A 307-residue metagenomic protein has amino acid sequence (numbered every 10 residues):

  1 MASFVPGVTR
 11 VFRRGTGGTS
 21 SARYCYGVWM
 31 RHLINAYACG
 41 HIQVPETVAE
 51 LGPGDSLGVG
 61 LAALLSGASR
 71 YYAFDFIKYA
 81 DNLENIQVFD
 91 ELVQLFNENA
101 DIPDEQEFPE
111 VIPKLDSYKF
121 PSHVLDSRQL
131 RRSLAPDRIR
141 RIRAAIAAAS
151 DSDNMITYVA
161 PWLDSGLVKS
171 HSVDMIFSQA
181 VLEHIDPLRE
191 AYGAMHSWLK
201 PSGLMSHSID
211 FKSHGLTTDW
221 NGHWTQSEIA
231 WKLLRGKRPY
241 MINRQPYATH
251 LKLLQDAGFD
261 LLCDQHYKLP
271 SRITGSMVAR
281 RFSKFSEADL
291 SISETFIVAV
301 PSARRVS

Functional and structural regions predicted by a protein language model:
Q43-D55: Conserved class I S-adenosyl-L-methionine
L65, S69-I156: Class I S-adenosyl-L-methionine-dependent methyltransferase module
N85-V88, L204-A230: Conserved class I S-adenosyl-L-methionine
A149-Y158, K252-D256, D260-S307: A C-terminal cap/extension of S-adenosyl-L-methionine-dependent methyltransferases that defines the acceptor-substrate
L163-I176: A short acidic, Gly/Pro-enriched loop at the edge of an enzyme's catalytic core that lines a small-molecule cofactor
I176-F177, S206: Hydrophobic beta-strand segment of the Class I
R189-L204: A short glycine-rich, Lys/Arg-flanked "PGG" loop and its adjoining helix->strand segment in the class I
W231-A248: Acceptor-substrate binding/catalytic loop of class I
